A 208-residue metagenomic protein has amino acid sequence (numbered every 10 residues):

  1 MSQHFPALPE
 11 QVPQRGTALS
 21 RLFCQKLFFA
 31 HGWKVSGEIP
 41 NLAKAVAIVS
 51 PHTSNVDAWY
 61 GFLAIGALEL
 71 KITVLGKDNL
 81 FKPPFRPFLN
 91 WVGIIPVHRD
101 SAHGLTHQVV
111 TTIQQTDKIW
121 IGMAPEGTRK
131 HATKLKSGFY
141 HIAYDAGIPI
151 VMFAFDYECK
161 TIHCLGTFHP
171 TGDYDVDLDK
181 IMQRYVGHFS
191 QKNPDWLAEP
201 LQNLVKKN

Functional and structural regions predicted by a protein language model:
S2-R15, L19, A102-N208: Non-catalytic C-terminal accessory region of glycerolipid acyltransferases and related lyso-lipid remodeling enzymes
G16-H52: Helix-to-loop junction immediately C-terminal to a conserved catalytic motif
C24, F62, F139-Y140: Short amphipathic alpha-helical segments and helix-helix/interface helices
G32, E69-K71, W91, K118 (+1 more regions): A generic structural signal for alpha->beta connector loops
G32-P40, Y60-G61, H107-V110, S137: A generic local structural motif
E38-D100, Y157: Catalytic core of membrane glycerolipid acyltransferases/transacylases, capturing the structured, soluble-facing
